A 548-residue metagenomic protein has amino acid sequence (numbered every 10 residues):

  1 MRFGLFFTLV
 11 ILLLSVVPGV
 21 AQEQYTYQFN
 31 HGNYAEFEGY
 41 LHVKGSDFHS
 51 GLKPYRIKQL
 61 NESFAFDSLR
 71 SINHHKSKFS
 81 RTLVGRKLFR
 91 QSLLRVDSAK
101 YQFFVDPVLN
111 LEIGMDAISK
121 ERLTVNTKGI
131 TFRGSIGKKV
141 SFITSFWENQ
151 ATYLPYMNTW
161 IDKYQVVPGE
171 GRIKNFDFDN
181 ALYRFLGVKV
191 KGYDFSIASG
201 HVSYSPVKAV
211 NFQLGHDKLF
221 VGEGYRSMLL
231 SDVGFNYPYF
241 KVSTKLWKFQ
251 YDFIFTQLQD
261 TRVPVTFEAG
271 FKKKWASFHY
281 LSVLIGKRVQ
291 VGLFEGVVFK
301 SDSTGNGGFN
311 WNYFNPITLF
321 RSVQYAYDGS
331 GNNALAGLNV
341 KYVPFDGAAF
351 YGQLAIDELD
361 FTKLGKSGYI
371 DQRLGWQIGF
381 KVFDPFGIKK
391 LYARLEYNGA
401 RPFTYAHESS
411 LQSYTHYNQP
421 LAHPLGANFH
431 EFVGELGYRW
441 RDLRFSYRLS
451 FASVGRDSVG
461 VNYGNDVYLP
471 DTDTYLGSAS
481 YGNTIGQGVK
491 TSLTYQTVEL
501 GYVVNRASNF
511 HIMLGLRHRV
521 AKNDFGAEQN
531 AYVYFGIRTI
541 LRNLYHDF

Functional and structural regions predicted by a protein language model:
M1-T26: Bacterial Sec-dependent N-terminal signal peptides
F3, P18, H31, I113 (+8 more regions): Feature targets compositionally biased, intrinsically disordered low-complexity regions with long contiguous runs
V10, D260, A452-G455: Short regulatory "switch" loops immediately downstream of catalytic or recognition motifs within protein catalytic
E23-Q290, V297-S303, L364-L374, K381-G399 (+2 more regions): Outer-membrane beta-barrel channel domains
F195, V289-F548: Exposed, low-structure sequence patches enriched in small/polar residues
